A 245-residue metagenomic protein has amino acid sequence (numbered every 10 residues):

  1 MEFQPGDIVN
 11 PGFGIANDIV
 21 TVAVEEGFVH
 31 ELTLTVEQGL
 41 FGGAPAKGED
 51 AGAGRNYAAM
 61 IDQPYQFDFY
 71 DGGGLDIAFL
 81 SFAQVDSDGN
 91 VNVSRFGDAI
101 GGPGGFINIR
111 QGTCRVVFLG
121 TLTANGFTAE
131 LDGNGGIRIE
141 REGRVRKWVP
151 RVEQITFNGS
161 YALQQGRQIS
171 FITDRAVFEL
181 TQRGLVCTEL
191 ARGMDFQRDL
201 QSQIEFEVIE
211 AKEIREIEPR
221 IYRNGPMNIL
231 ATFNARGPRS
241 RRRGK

Functional and structural regions predicted by a protein language model:
M1-N56: N-terminal active-site beta-alpha-beta segment that forms phosphate/nucleotide-binding and substrate-recognition loops
P5, V22, N108-R110, L190 (+1 more regions): Proteins with a high burden of low-complexity, intrinsically disordered sequence enriched in S/T/G/P/A and R, requiring
I19-T21, F96, L200, G244: Residue-level recognition of conserved structural "scaffold" positions that shape functional pockets and channels
T21-E25, F41, N92-V93, Y222-P226 (+1 more regions): Charge-rich, low-complexity amphipathic helices in intrinsically disordered tails/linkers adjacent to domains
F28, I204-V208, P238: Short aromatic/hydrophobic-glycine micro-motifs
K47-N228: Conserved phosphate- and dinucleotide-binding cores of soluble alpha/beta proteins, encompassing both enzyme active
N228-G237: Long, compositionally biased
R236-G244: Short, low-complexity, charge-dense intrinsically disordered segments
